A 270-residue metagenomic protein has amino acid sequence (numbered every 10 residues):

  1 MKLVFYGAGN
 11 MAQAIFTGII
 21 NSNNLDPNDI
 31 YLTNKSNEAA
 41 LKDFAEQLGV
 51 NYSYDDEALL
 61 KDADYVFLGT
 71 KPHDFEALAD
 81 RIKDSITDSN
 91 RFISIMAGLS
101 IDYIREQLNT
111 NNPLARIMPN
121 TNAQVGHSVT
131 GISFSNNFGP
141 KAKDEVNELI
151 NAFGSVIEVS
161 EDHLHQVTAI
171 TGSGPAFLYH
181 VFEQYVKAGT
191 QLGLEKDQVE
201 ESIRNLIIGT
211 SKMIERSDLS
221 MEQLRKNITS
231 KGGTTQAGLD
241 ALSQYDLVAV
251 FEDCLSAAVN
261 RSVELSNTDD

Functional and structural regions predicted by a protein language model:
M1-Y54, H127-S128, T190-Q191: NAD(P)+-binding Rossmann beta1-loop-alpha1 motif at the extreme N-terminus of oxidoreductases
D26-I30, D88-N90, N112, D197-Q198: Short acidic capping loops at alpha-helix termini that bridge into adjacent secondary structure
I30, L59, E195-S202, L224: Small-residue helix-packing motif on alpha-helices
N37, Q47-L48, D56-I132: Rossmann-like NAD(P)(H) cofactor-binding subdomain of soluble oxidoreductases
N51-A58, I157-V159: Short acidic-hydrophobic, aromatic-tinged amphipathic segments that line or gate anion-handling sites
Y103-P113, V129-Q166, Y179-R216, R261: Internal alpha-helical scaffold of NAD(P)-dependent oxidoreductase catalytic cores
R204, I208-D270: NAD(P)-dependent Rossmann-like dehydrogenase/reductase catalytic/cofactor-binding core
